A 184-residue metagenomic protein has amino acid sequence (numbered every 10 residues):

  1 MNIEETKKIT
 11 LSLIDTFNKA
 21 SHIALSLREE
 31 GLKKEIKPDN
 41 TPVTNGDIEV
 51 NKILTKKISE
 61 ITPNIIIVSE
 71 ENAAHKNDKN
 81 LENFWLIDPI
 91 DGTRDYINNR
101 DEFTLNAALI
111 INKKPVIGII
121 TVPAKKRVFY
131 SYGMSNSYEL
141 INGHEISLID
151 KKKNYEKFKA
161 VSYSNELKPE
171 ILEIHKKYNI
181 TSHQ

Functional and structural regions predicted by a protein language model:
M1-I90, E173-K177: N-terminal subdomain of lithium-sensitive/metallo-dependent phosphomonoesterases centered on the IMPase/IPPase/PAP
L32-K34, S137-Y138, N179-Q184: Short secondary-structure junctions
K79-Y138: DPxDG-like acidic metal-binding loop motif
A107, S147-L148: Active-site glycine-rich loop that binds ribose-phosphate moieties when present
S135-S147: Short helix-loop capping/hinge motifs at secondary-structure junctions, enriched in acidic/polar residues
D150-Q184: An extended, acidic
